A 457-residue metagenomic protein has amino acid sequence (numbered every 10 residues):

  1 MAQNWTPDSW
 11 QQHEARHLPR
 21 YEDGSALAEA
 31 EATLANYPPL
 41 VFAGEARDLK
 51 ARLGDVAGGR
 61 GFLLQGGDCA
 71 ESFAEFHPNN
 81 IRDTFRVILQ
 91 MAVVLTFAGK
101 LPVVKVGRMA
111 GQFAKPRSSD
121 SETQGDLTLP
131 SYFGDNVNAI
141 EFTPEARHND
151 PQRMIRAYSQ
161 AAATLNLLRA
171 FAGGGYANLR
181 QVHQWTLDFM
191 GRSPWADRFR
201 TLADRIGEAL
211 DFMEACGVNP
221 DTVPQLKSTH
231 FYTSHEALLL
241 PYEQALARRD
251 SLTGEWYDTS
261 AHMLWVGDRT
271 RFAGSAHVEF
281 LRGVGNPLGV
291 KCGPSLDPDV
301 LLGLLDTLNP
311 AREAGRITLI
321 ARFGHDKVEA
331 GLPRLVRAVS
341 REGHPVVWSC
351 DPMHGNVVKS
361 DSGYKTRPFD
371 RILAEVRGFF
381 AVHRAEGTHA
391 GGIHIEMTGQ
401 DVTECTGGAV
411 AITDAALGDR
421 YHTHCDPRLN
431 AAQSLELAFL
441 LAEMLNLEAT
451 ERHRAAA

Functional and structural regions predicted by a protein language model:
M1-F62: N-terminal basic/disordered segments at the start of proteins
M1-N4, A449-A457: Basic/polar N-terminal segments that are highly enriched at the extreme N-terminus, encompassing both cleavable
D48-K50, G274-H277, L304, P333-L335: Glycine-rich, charged/polar anion/phosphate-binding loops that engage phosphate groups from diverse ligands
L53-V56, V94-T96, F280-L281, V382-E386: A general structural signal for short secondary-structure junctions and capping/turn motifs
L64-C69, V106-M109, C350-M353, E396-T398: Short loop/turn segments at strand-loop or loop-helix junctions that form parts of catalytic or ligand-binding pockets
A70-E71, E75-G324, R367, E375 (+2 more regions): Active-site-facing alpha/beta catalytic cores
L281, V346, C350, A456-A457: Generic low-polarity alpha-helical segments
L304, R316-V347, H354-T403: Non-transmembrane, aqueous-exposed alpha-helical and coiled segments at domain scale
